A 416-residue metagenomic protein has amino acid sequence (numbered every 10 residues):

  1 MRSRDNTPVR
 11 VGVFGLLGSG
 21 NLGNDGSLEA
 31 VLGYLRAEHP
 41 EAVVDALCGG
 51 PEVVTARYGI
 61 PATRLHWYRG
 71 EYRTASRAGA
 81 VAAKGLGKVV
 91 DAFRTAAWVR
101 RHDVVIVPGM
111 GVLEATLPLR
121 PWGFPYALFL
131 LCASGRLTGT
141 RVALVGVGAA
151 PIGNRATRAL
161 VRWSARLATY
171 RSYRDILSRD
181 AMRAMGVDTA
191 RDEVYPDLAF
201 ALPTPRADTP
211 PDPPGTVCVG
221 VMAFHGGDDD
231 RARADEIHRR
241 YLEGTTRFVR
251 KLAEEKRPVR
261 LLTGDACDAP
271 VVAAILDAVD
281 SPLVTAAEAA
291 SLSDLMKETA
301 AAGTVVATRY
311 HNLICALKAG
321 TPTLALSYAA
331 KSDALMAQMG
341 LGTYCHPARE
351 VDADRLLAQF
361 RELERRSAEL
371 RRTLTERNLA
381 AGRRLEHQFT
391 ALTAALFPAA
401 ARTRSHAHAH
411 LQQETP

Functional and structural regions predicted by a protein language model:
M1-P416: Active-site anion-handling motifs in enzyme catalytic cores
